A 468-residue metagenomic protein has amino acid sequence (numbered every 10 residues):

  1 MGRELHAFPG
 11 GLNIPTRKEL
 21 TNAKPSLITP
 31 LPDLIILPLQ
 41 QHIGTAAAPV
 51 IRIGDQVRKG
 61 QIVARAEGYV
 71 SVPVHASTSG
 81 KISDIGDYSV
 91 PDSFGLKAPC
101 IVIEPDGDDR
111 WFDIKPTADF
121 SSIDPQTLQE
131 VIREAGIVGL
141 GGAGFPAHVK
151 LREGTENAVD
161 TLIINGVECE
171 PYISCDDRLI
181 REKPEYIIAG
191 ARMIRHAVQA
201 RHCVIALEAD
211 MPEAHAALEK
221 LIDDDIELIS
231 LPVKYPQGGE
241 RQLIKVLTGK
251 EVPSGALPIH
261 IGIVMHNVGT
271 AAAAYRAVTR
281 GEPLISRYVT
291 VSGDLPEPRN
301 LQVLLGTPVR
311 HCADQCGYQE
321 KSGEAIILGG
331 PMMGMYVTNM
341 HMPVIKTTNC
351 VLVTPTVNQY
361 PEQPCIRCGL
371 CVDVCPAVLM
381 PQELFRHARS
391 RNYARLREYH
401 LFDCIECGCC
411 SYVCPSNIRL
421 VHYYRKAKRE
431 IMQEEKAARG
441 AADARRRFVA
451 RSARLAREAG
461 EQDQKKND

Functional and structural regions predicted by a protein language model:
M1-V50, V102: N-terminal, Lys/Arg-enriched amphipathic/low-complexity engagement segments that precede the first folded domain
R52-R65, D84: Short, well-structured beta-strand-loop connectors
G80-I82: Conserved hydrophobic positions within beta-strands
D84, S89-F145, E156, P212: Acidic low-complexity segments
D109-W111, G139, L162-D176, L295: Gly-rich Lys/Arg/Thr-decorated short loops/hinges at beta-loop-alpha junctions or inter-strand turns that position
R181-H196: Histidine-anchored nucleotide/phosphate-binding helix
Q199-V309, Q315-S322, G330: Hydrophobic alpha-helical positions that pack around
T348-E362, V372, P376-L455: Ferredoxin-type iron-sulfur electron-transfer modules in oxidoreductases and energy-metabolism complexes
